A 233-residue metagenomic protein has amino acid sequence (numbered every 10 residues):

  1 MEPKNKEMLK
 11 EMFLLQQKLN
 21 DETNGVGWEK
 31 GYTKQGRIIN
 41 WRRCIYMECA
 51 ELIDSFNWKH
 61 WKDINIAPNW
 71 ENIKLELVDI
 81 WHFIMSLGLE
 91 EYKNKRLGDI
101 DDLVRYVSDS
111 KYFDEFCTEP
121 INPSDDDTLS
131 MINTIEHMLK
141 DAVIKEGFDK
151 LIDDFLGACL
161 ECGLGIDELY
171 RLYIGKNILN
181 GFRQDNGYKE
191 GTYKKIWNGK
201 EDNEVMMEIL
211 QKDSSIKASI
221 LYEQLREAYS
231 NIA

Functional and structural regions predicted by a protein language model:
M1-A233: Flexible "arm" and connector segments at domain edges
